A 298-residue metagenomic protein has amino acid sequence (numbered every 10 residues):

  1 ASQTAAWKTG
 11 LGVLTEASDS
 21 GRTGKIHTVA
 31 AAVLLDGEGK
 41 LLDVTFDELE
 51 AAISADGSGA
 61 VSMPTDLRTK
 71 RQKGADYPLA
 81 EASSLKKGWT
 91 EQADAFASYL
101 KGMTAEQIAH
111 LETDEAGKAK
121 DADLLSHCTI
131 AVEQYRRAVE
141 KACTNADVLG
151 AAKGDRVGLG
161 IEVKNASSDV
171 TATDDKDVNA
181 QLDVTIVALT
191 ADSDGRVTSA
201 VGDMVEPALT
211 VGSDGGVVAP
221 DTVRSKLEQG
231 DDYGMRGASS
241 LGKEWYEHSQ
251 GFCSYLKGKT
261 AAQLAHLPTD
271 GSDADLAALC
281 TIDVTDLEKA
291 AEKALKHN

Functional and structural regions predicted by a protein language model:
Q3-N298: Active-site- and interface-proximal helix/loop "cap" or "latch" segments in soluble metabolic and energy-transducing
